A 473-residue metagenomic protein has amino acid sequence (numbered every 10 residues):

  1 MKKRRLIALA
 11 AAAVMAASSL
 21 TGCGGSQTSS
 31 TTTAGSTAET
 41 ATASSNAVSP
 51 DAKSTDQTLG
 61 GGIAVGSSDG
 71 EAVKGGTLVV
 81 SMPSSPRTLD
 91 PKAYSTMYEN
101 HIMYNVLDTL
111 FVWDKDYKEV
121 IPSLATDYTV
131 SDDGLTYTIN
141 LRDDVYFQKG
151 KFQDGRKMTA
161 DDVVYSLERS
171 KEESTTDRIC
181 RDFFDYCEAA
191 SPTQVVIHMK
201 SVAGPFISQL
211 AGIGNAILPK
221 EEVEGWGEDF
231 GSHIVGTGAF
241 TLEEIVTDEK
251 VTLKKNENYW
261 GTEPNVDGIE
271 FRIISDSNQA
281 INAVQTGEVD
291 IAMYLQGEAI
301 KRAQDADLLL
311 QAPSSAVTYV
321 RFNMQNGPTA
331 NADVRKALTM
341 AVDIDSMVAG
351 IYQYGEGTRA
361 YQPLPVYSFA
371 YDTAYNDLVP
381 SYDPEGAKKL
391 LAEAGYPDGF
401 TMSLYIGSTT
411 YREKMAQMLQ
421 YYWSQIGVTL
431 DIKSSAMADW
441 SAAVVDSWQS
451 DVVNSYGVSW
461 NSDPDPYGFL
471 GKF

Functional and structural regions predicted by a protein language model:
A64, S81-D132, E168, V235-G236: N-terminal lobe/hinge region of extracytoplasmic solute-binding protein
D114-D116, A203, A211-P264, G268 (+2 more regions): Gly/Pro-rich hinge or "lid" segments in bacterial periplasmic/extracellular proteins
T126-S174, P328-A330: Aromatic- and charge-enriched surface segment that lines or borders ligand/interaction sites
T129, D133, T175-E222, E244: Surface-exposed binding/hinge segments that line and control ligand-binding clefts or catalytic entry sites
T247, K388, A392-W460, K472: Ligand/substrate-recognition segments at binding pockets and active sites
N256-K301, T429: Ligand-site clamp/hinge motif
K301-A303, Q325, T329-S368, K414-M415: Periplasmic-binding protein-like
T358-E393, Y411-E413: Structural transition elements
